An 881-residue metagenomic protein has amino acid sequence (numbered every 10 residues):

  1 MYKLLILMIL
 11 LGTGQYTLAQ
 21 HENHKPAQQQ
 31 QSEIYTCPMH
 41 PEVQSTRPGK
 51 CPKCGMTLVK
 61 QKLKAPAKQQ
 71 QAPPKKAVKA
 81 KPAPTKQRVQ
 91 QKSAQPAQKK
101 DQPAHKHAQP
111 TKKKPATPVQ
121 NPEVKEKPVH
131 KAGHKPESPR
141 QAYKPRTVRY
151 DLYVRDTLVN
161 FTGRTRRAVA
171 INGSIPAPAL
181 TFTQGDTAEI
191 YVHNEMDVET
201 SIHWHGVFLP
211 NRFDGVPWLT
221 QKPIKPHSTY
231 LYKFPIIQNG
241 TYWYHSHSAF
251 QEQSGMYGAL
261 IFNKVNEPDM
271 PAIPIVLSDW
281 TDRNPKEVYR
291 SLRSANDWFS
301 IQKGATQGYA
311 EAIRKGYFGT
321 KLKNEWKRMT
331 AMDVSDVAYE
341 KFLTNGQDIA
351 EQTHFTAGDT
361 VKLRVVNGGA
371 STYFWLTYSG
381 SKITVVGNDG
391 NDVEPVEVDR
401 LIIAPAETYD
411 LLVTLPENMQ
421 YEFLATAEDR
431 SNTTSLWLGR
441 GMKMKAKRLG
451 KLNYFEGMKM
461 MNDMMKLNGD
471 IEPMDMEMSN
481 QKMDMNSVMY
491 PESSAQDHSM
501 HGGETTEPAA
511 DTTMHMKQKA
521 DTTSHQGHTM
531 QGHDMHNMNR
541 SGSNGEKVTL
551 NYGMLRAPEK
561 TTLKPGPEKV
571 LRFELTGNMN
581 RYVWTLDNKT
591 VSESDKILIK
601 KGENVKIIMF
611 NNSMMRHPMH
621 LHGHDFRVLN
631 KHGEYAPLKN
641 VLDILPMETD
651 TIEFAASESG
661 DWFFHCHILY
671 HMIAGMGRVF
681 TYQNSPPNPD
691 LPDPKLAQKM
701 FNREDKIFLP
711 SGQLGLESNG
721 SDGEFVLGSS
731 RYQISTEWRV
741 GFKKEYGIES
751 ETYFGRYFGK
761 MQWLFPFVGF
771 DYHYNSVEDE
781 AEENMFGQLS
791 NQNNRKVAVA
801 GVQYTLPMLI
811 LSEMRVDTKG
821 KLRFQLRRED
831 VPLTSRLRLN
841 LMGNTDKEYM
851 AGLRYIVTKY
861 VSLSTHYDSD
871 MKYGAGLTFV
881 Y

Functional and structural regions predicted by a protein language model:
C37, C51: Short cysteine-rich clusters marking metal-coordination/redox-active sites
G55-A65: Short Cys/His-rich micro-motifs in 6-15 aa windows
Q69-Q70, K75-A77, K81-R88, P96-A97 (+11 more regions): Histidine-centered copper-binding motifs that mark active-site loops of extracellular/periplasmic copper enzymes
L292-S294, Y682-K744, S776, E780 (+4 more regions): Outer-membrane beta-barrel initiation region
K699, E724, S729-R731, Y753-K760 (+4 more regions): Outer-membrane beta-barrel proteins
F708-S718, R731-F742, S750-T752, L764-Y774 (+5 more regions): Transmembrane beta-strand segments that form the barrel wall of outer-membrane beta-barrel proteins
G723, T752-F754, A800-V802, F824-L826 (+3 more regions): Membrane-embedded beta-strands of outer-membrane beta-barrel proteins, especially the hydrophobic/small aromatic
A851-I856, S869-Y881: Outer-membrane beta-barrel "beta-signal"
